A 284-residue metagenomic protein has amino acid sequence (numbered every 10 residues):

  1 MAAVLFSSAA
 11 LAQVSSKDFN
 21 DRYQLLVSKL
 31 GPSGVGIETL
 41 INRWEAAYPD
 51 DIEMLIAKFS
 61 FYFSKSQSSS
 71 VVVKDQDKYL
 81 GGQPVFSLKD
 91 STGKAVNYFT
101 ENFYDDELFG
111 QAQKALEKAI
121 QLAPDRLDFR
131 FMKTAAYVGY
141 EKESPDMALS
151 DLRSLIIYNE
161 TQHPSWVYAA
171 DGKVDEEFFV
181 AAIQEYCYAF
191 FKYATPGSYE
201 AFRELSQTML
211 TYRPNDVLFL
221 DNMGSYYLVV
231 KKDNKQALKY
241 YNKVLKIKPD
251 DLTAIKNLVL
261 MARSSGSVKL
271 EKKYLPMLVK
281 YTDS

Functional and structural regions predicted by a protein language model:
S16-F19, I52-E53, L127-D128, H163 (+4 more regions): Helix-start (N-cap) detector for alpha-helical repeat units in TPR-like alpha-solenoids, especially tetratricopeptide
R43-W44, A119, L155, T208-M209 (+2 more regions): Canonical positions in the second alpha-helix
P49-D50, P124-D125, E160-T161, R213-N215 (+2 more regions): Short coil turns that delineate tetratricopeptide repeat
I56-A57, D128-A135, P164-A170, Q184-E185 (+3 more regions): Alpha-solenoid helical repeat scaffolds
F61-L122, M132, G139-P196: Short coil/linker segments at helix-helix boundaries
D171, D175-K243: Alpha-helical adaptor scaffolds
